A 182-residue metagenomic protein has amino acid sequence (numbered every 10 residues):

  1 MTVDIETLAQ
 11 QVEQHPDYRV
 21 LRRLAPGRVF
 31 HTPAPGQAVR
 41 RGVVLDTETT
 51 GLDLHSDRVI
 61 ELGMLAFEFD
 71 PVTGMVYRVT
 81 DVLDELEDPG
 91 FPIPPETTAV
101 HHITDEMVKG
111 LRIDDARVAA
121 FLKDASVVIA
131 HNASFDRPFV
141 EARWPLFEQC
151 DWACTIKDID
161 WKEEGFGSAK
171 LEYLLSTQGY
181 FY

Functional and structural regions predicted by a protein language model:
T2-W152, K157, E164-Y182: Conserved non-catalytic scaffold segment of RNase H-like nuclease domains
